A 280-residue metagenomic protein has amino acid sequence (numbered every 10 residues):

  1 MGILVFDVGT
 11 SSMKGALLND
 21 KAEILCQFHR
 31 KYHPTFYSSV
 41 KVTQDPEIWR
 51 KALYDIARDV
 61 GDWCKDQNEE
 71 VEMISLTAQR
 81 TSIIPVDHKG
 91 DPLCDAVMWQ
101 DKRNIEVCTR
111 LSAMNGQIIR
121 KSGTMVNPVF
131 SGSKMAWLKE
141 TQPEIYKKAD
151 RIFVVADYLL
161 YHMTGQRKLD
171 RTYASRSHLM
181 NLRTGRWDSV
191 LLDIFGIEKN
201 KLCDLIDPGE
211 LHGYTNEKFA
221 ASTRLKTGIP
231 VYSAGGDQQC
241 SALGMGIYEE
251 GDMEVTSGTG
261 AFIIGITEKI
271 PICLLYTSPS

Functional and structural regions predicted by a protein language model:
M1-C94, R120, K148, C203 (+2 more regions): N-terminal glycine/serine-rich phosphate-binding loop of ATP-dependent small-molecule kinases, especially carbohydrate
G2, V8-T10, I118-G235: Gly/Ser/Thr-rich active-site cleft segment
I3-D7, V71-L76, I152, P230-G244 (+2 more regions): Short glycine-aspartate micro-motif
H29, V97, T172-Y173, E268: Short clusters of small/polar residues that mark proteolytic maturation junctions
I84-H88, M163-R167, T215-K218, L243-I247 (+2 more regions): Short acidic, glycine/serine/threonine-rich loops at helix termini
D101: Carbohydrate-associated surface elements
E106-L111, S241-L243: Pocket-flanking alpha-helical
Y276-S280: Conserved small/polar residues in nucleotide/adenosyl-binding loops
